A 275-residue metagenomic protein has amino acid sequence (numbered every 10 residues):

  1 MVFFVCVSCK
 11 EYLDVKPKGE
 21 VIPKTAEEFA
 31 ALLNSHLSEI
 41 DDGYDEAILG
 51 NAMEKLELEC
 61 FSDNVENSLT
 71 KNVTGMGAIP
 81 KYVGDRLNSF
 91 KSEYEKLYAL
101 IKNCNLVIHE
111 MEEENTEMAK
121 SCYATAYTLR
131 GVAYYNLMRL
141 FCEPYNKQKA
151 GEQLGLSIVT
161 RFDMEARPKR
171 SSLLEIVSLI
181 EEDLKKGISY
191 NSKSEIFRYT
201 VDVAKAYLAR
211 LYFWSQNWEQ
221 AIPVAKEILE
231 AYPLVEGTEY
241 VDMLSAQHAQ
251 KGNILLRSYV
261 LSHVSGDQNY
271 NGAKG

Functional and structural regions predicted by a protein language model:
M1-S8: Sec-dependent bacterial lipoprotein signal peptides
C9-K55, G275: Membrane-proximal, proline-rich intrinsically disordered regions
A31, E46-G50, I222-G275: Hydrophobic-face positions in mid-chain alpha helices that act as interaction patches
K71-F141, S171, S189-S192: Conserved, well-structured interaction surfaces
